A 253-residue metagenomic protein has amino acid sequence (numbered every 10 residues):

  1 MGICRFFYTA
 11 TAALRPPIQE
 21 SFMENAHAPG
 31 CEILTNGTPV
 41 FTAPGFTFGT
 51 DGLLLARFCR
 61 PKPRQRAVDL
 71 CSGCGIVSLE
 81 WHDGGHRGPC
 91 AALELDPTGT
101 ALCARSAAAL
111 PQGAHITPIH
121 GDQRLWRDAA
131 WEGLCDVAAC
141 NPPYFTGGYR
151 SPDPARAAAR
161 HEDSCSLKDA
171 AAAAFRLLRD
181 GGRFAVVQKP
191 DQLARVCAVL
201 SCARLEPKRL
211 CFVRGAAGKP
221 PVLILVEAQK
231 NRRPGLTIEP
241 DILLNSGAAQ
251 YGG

Functional and structural regions predicted by a protein language model:
N25-R66, S72-G84, L243: SAM-dependent Rossmann-like transferase core, predominantly class I methyltransferases with a strong bias toward
P39, P89, H115-T117, E206-R209: Conserved beta-strand segments of alpha/beta enzyme cores
F41, F48, C165-P221, L225: Conserved Class I SAM-dependent methyltransferase catalytic core
L55, N141, A170, A228: Residue-level signal for inorganic ion chemistry
R57-S151: Conserved SAM/SAH cofactor-binding pocket of Class I
P142-D169, A173: Mobile active-site "lid"/loop adjacent to the S-adenosyl-L-methionine
G218-G253: SAM/dcSAM-binding transferase cores
